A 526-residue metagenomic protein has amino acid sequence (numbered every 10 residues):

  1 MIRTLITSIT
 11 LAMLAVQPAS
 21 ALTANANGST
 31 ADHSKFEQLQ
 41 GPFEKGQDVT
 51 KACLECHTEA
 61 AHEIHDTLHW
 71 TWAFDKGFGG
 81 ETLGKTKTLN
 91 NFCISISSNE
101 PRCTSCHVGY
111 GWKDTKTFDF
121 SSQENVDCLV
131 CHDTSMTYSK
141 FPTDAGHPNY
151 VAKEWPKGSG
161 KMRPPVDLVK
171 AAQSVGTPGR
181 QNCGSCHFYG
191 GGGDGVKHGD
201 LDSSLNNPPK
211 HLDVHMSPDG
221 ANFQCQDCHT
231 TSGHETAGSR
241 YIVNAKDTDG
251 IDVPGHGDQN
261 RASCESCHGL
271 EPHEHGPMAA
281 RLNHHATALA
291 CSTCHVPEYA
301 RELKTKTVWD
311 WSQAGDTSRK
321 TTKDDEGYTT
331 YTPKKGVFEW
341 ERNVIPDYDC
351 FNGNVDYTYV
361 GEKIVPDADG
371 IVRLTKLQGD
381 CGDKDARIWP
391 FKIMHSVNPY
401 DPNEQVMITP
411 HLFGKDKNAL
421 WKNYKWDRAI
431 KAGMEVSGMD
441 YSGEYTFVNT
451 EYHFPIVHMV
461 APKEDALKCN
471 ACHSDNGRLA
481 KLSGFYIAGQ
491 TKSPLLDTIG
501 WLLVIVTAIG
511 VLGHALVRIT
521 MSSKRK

Functional and structural regions predicted by a protein language model:
M1-T4: Positively charged n-region of N-terminal signal peptides that target proteins for export
T7-Q17: Bacterial N-terminal signal peptides
S20-E124, L129-G179, S185-N260, E265-N283 (+3 more regions): Sequence context of c-type cytochrome heme-c attachment sites
Q47, E298-K526: Long, charged, low-complexity terminal extensions
C183, C291, I388-P390: A residue-level signal for beta-strand positions that form part of recognition/binding surfaces within mature
H268, C294-H295: Low-complexity, interaction-prone regions
L289-T293, G315-T317: Acidic/histidine-rich catalytic neighborhood
